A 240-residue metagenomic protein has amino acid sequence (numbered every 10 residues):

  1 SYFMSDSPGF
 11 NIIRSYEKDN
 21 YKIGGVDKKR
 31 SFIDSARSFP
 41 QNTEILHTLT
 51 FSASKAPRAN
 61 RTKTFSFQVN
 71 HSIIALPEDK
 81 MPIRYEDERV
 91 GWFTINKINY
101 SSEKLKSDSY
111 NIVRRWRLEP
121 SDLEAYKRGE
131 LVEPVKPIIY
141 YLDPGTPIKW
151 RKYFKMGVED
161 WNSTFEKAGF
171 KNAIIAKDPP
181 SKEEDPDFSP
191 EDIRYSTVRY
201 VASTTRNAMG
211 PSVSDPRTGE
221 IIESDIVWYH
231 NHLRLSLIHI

Functional and structural regions predicted by a protein language model:
S1-T146, T164, A168, A173 (+1 more regions): Auxiliary tRNA-acceptor-end handling modules of aminoacyl-tRNA synthetases
P144, I148-M156: Soluble non-cytosolic domains of exported or imported proteins
G157-V158, D192: Short secondary-structure boundary/capping segments
